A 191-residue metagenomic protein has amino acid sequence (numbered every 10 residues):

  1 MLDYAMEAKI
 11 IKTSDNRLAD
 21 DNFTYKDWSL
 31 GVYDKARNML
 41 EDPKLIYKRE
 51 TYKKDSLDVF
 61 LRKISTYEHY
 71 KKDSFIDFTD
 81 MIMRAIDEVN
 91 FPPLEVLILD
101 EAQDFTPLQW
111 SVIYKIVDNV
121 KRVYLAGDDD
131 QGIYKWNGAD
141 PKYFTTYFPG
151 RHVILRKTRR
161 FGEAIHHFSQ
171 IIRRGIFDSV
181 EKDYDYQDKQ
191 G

Functional and structural regions predicted by a protein language model:
K12-I98, P107-V112, K135: Accessory N-terminal region flanking or inserted into the helicase ATPase core in nucleic-acid motor proteins
V96, Q103-G191: Conserved helicase motor core of SF1/SF2 NTP-dependent helicases
